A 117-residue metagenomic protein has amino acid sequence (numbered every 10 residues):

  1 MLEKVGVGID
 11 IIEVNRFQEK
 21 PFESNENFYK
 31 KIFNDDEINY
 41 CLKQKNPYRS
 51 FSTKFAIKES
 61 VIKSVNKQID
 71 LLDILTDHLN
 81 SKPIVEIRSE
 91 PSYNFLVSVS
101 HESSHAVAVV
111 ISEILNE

Functional and structural regions predicted by a protein language model:
M1-E117: Core catalytic alpha/beta fold that binds nucleotide/phospho-ligands
